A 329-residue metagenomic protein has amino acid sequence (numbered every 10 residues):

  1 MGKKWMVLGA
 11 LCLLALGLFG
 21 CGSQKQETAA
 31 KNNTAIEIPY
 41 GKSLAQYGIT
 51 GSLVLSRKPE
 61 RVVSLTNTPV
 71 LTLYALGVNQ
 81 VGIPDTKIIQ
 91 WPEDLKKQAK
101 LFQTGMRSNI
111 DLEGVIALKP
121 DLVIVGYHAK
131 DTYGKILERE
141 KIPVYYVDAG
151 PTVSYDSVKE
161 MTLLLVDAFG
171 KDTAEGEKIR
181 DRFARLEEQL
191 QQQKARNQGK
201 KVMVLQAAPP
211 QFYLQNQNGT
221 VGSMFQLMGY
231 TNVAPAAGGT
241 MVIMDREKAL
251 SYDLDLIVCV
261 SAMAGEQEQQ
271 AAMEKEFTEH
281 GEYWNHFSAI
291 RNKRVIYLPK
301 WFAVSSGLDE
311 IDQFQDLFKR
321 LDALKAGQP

Functional and structural regions predicted by a protein language model:
G2-W5, G20-P69, D172-V204, K319-P329: Bacterial Sec-exported substrate-binding components of ABC uptake systems
G9-G17: Bacterial N-terminal signal peptides
I38, D156-G170, A174-D181, N197 (+1 more regions): Structured C-terminal subdomain patch of bacterial secreted/periplasmic proteins
L44-I49, A99-E113, A237-R246: Short helix-initiation/N-cap motifs at beta->coil->alpha
L65-L118, L122: A short, structured surface patch at a secondary-structure boundary
K87-Q90, L214-M241: Alpha-helical, coiled-coil/dimerization segments enriched in small aliphatic residues
W91, T132-G134, V147-L164, G199 (+2 more regions): Extracytoplasmic ligand-binding site segments that recognize negatively charged/polar headgroups
T104, L112-V125, I142, R246-C259: Proline-aspartate-enriched helix->loop->beta-strand connector
